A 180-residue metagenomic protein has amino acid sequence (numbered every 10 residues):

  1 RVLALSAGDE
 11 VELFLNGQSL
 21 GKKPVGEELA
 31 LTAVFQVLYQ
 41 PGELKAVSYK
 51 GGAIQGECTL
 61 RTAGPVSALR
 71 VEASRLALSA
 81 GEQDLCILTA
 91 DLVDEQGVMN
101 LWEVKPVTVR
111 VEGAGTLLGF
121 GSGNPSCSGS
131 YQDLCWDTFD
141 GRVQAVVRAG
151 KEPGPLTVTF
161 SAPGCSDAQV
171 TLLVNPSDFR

Functional and structural regions predicted by a protein language model:
R1-G56, V93-D94: Long hydrophobic segments that form regular secondary structure
V2-L5, V47-S48, Q83-L101, V107 (+1 more regions): Beta-strand-rich structural segments
G17-E27, L118-C135: Solvent-exposed serine/threonine-rich low-complexity stretches and specific carbohydrate-binding patches
K23, S67-V71, V109-S126, D178-R180: Short aromatic-acidic-glycine turn motif
A33-Y39, Q132-K151: Short, hydrophobic beta-strand segments
Y39-E43, Q83-L85, P153-P155: Extracellular Ig-like/FN3 beta-sandwich strand-entry sites
G52-G64, S166-N175: Edge beta-strands of extracellular beta-sandwich domains
A63-G81: Low-complexity, acidic Ser/Thr/Pro/Gly-rich terminal tails and inter-domain linkers that flank the onset of structured
